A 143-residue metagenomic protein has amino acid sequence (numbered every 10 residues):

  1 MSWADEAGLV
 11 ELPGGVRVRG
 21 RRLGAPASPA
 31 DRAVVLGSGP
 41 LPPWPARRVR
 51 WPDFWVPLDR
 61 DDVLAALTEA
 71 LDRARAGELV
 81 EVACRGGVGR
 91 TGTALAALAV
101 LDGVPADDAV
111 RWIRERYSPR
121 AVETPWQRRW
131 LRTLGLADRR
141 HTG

Functional and structural regions predicted by a protein language model:
M1-E81, A96-G143: Cys-dependent protein tyrosine phosphatase-like superfamily
C84: Short cysteine clusters
T91: Ser/Thr-glycine-rich phosphate-binding loops at phosphate-binding pockets of nucleotides, nucleotide cofactors
